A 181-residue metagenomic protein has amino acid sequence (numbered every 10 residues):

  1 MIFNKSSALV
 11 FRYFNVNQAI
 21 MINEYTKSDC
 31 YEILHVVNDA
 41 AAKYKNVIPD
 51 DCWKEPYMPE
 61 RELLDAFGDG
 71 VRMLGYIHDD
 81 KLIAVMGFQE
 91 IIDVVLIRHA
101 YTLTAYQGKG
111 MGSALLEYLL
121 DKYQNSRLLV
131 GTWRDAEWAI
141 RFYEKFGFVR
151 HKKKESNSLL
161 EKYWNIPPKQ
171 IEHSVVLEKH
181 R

Functional and structural regions predicted by a protein language model:
M21-H35: A short beta-loop-alpha structural element at the N-terminal edge of CoA-dependent acyl/N-acetyltransferase catalytic
A41-L63: Conserved GNAT-fold acetyl-CoA-binding loop/helix
R61-G75, Q170-H173: A short helix-loop-beta-strand connector motif used in the catalytic cores of GNAT acetyltransferases and, in some
G75, K81-Q89, L96-Y101: Conserved beta-strand in the GNAT
A100-Q107, T132-R134: A short, internal acetyl-CoA/4′-phosphopantetheine-binding micro-motif in the GNAT/acyltransferase core
T102, G108-D121, K145: Conserved acetyl-CoA-binding loop-helix of GNAT-fold acetyltransferases
V130-I140, S156-E161: Conserved beta-strand-loop-alpha-helix junction that forms the acyl-donor binding cleft
E161-R181: Terminal substrate-recognition subdomain of acyl/acetyltransferases
